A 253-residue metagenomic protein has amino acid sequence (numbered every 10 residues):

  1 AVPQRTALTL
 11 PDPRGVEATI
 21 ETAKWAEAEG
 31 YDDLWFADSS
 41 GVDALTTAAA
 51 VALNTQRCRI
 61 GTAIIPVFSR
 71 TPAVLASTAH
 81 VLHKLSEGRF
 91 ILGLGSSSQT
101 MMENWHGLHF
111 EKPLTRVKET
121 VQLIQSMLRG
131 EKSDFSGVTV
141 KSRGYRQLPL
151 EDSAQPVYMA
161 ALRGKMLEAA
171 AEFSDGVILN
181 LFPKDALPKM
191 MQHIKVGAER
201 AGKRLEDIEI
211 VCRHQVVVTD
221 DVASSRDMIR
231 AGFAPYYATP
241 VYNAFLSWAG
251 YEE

Functional and structural regions predicted by a protein language model:
A1-E253: Active-site-adjacent structural elements that line small-molecule/cofactor binding pockets in enzymes
